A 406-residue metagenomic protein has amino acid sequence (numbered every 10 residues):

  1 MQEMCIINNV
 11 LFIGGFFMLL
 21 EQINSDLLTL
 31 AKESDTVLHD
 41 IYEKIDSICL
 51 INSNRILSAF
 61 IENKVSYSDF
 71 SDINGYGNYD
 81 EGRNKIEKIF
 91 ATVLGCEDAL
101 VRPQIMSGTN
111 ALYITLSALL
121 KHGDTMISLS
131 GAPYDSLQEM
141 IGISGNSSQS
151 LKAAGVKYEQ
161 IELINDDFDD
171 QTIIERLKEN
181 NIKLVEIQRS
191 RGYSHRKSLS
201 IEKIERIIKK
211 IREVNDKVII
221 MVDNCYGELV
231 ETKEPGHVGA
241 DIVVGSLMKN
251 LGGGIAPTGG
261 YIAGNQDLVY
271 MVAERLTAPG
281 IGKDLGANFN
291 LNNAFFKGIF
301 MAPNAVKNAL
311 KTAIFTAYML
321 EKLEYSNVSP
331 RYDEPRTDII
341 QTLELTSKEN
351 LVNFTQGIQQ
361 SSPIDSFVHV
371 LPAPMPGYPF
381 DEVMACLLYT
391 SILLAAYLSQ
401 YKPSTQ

Functional and structural regions predicted by a protein language model:
E3-I7, G14: Short, positively charged and aromatic/hydrophobic N-terminal segments
L20-D35, D46, I56-E62, S66-D69 (+5 more regions): Conserved PLP-enzyme active-site core in the AAT-like
F70-L100: Active-site-flanking structural segment that lines cofactor/substrate pockets
K85, I89, R206, K210 (+2 more regions): Amphipathic alpha-helical segments that form well-ordered structural scaffolds and often line/cohere around active
A91-T115: Short loop-beta-helix segment that forms the pyridoxal 5′-phosphate
N290-N304, A317-A385: Conserved small-domain helix->loop->beta segment predominantly found in fold-type I
Y389-I392: Conserved small/polar residues in nucleotide/adenosyl-binding loops
Q400-Q406: C-terminal non-catalytic accessory extensions
